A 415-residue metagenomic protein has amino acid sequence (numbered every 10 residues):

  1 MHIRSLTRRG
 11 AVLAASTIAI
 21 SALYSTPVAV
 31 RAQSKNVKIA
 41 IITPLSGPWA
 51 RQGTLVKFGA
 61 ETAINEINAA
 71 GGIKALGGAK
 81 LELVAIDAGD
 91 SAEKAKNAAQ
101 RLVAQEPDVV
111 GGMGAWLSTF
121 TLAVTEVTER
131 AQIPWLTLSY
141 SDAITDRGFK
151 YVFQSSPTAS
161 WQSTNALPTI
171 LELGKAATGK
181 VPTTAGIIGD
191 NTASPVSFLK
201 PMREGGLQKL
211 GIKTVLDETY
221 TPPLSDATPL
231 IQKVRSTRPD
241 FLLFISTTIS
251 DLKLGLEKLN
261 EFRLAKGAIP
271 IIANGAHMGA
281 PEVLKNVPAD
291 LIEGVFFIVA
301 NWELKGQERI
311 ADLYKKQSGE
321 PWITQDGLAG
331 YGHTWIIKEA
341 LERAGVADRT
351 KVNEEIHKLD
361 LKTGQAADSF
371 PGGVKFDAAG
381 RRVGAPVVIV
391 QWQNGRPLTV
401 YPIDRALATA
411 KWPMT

Functional and structural regions predicted by a protein language model:
H2-I3, T7-L13, I20, Y24-P27 (+1 more regions): Extracytosolic ligand-binding ectodomains
